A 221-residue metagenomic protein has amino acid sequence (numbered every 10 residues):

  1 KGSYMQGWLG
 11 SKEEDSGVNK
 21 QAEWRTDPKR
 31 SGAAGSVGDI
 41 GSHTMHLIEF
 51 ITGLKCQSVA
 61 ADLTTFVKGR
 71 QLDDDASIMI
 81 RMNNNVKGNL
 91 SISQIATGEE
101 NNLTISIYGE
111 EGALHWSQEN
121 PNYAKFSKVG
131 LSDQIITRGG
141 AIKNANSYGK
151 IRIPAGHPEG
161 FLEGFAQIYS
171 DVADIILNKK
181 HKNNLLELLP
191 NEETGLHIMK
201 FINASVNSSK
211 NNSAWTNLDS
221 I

Functional and structural regions predicted by a protein language model:
K1, N207-I221: C-terminal capping/lid region of NAD(P)-dependent oxidoreductase domains
K1-R70, A124, N212: Predominantly a Rossmann-like dinucleotide-binding segment in NAD(P)-dependent oxidoreductases
E14-Q21, R25, F50, S58 (+3 more regions): C-terminal glycine/acidic-rich active-site capping loop/insertion
G38-A113, Q118-N122: Glycine-rich, aromatic-lined ligand/substrate-binding cores of catalytic and carbohydrate-binding domains
T44-M45, I168-A173, I202: A general structural signal for well-ordered alpha-helical segments in protein cores
Q57, G88, K182-E187, N211-N217: Core catalytic loop region at the nicotinamide-binding pocket of NAD(P)H-dependent oxidoreductases
I198-S205: Alpha-helical scaffold segments in carbohydrate-active enzymes
